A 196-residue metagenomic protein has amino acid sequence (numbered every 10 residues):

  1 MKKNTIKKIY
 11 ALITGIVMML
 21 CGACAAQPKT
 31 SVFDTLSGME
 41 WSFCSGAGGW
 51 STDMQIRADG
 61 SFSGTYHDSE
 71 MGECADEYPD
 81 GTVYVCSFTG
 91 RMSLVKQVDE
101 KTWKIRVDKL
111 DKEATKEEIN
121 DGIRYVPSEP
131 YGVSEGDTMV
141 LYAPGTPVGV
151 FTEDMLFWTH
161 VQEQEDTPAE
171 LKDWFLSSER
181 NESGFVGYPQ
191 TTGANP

Functional and structural regions predicted by a protein language model:
N4-Q27: Sec-dependent N-terminal signal peptides of Gram-positive bacterial secreted proteins and lipoproteins
C21-C24, C44, C74, C86: Generic recognition of cysteine residues
P28-D53, K172-P196: Tryptophan-anchored aromatic micro-motifs
M39-G48, G81-V85, E129-Y131: Short, solvent-exposed secondary-structure boundary motifs
G48-E117: N-terminal glycine/threonine-rich, aromatic-flanked beta-hairpin/loop signature
Y84-Q97, V133-P196: Edge beta-strand at a domain terminus
Q97-T146: Long, charged/polar, surface-exposed segments that mediate recognition or autoinhibition
